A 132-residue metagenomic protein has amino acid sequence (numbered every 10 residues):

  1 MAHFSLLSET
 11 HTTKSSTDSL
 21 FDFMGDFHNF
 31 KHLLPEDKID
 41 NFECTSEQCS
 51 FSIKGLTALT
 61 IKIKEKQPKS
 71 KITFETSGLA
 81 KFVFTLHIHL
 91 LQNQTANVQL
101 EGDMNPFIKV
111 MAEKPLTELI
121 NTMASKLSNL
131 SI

Functional and structural regions predicted by a protein language model:
M1-E43: Hydrophobic ligand-binding cavity/cleft-lining segments
M1-L7, E47-G55, S125: An N-terminal domain-start capping segment
H11, L59-E65, V83-L90: Hydrophobic/aromatic beta-strand elements that line small-molecule binding cavities or substrate pockets in beta-rich
T17, K64-K69, H89-N97: A short, structured loop/turn motif at beta-sheet edges
D22-H32, P68, T117, N121 (+1 more regions): Short, intrinsically disordered, mixed-charge
K31-H32, K38-A80: Glycine-rich portal/gate segments that line the openings of hydrophobic small-molecule binding cavities
E75-S125, N129: Beta-strand/loop substructures that line and gate deep hydrophobic ligand-binding cavities in soluble
